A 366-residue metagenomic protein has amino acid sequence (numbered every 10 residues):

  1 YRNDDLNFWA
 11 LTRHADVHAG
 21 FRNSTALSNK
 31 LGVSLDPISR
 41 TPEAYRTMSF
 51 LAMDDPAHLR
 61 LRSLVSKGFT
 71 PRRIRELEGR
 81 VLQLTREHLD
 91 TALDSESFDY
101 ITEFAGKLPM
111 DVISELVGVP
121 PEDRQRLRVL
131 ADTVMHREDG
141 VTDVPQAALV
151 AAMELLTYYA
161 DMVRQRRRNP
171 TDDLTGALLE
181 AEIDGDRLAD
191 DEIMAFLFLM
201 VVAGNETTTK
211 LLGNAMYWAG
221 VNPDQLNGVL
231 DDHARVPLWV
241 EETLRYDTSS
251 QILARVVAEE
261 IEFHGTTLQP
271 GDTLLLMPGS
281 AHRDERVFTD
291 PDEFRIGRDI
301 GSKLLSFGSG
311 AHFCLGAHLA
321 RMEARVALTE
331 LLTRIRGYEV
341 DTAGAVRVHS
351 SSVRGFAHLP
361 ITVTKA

Functional and structural regions predicted by a protein language model:
Y1-A366: Cytochrome P450
